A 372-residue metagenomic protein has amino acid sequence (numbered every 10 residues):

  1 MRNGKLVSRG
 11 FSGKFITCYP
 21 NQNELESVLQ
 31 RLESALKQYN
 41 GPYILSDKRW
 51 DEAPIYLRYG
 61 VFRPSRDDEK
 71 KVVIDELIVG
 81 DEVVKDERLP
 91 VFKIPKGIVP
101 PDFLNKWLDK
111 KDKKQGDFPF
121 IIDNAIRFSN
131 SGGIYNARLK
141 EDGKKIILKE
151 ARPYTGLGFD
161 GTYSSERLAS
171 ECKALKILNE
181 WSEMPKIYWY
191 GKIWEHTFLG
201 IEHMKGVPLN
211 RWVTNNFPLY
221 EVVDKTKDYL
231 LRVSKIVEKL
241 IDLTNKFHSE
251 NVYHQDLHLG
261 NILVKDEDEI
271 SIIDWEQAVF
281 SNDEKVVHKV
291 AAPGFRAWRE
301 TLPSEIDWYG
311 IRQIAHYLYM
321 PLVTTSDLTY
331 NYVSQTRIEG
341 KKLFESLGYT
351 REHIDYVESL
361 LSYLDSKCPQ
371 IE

Functional and structural regions predicted by a protein language model:
K70-D123: Juxta-kinase regulatory segment immediately upstream of eukaryotic protein kinase catalytic domains
I121-C172: ATP-binding glycine-rich loop module of kinase domains
K173-E183: Structural motif at the C-terminus of the N-lobe alphaC helix and the adjacent alphaC-beta4 loop of the Hanks-type
L175, L199-V207: Short pocket-lining segment of the protein kinase catalytic domain that shapes the ATP-binding cleft
K186-T197: Short beta-strand micro-motifs within the conserved protein kinase catalytic domain, predominantly in the N-lobe
T244-V264: Catalytic-loop of the protein kinase fold
N261-W275: Conserved protein kinase catalytic/activation segment
Q277-F344, T350: C-lobe/activation-segment region of protein kinase-like
